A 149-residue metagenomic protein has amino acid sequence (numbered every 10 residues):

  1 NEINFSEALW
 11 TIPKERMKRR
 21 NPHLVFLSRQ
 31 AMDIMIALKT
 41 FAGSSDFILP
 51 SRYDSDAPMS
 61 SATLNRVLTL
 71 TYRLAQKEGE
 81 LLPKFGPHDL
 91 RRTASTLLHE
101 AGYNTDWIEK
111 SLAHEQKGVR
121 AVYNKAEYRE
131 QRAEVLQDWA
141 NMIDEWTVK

Functional and structural regions predicted by a protein language model:
N1-A8, T105-E109: Short, charged phosphate-coordinating catalytic segments
I3, T11-R20, M32, A101 (+1 more regions): Catalytic-site neighborhood detector that most strongly recognizes the C-terminal catalytic loop/helix of tyrosine
F5, R20, A42-S44: A cross-taxa feature marking solvent-exposed loop/turn segments within ectodomains of secreted and single-pass membrane
A8, E15, L82-P83, T96 (+1 more regions): Generic detector of short alpha-helix boundary/capping microenvironments and adjacent low-complexity segments
A8-W10, H23-V25, S45-F47, A121: Extracytoplasmic/periplasmic beta-strand context in beta-sandwich domains, especially the cupredoxin/COX2 CuA-binding
R20, L24, A57, S61 (+3 more regions): Alpha-helix initiation/capping motif
V25, D33, A37-I48, R52-D56 (+3 more regions): Short, basic (Lys/Arg/His-rich) helix/loop patches that form interaction surfaces in the mid-to-C-terminal regions
